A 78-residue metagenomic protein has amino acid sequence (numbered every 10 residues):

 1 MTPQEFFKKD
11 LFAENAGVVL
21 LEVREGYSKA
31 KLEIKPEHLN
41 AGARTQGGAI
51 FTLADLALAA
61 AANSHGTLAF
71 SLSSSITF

Functional and structural regions predicted by a protein language model:
M1-F78: Terminal targeting signals and extreme-terminal segments of soluble enzymes
